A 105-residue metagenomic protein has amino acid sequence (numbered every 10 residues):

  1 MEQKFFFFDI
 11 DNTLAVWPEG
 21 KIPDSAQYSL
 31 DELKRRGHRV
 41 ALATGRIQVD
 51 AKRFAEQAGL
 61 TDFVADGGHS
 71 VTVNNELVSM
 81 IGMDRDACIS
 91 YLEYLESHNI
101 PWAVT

Functional and structural regions predicted by a protein language model:
M1-E2, E96: Generic detection of intrinsically disordered/low-complexity segments and helix-coil linkers/edges
E2-E19, L42: Asp-based phosphoryl-transfer active-site loop
I22-D24: A short acidic/small-residue loop/turn micro-motif
Q27-T105: Active-site phosphate-binding/coordination module
